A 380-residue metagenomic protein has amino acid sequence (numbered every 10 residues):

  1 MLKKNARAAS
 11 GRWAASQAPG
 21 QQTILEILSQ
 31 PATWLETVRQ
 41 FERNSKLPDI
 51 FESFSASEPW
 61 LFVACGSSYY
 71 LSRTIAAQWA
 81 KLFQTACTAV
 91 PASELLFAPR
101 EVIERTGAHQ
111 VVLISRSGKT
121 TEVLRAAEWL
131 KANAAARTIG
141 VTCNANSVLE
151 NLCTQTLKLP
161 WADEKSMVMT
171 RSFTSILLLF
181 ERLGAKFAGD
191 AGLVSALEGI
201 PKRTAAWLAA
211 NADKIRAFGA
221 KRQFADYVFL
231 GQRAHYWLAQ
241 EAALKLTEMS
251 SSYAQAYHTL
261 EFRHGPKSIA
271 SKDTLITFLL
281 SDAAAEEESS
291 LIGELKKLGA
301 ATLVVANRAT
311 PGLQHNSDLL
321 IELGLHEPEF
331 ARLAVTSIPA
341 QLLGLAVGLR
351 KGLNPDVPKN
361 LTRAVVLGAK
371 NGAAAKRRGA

Functional and structural regions predicted by a protein language model:
M1, E104, Q110, A206 (+1 more regions): Extended interaction regions within the primary functional domain
M1-I24, A32, E36, C153 (+2 more regions): Phosphate-moiety recognition in structured ligand-binding domains
N5-A6, W13, E58, H109 (+6 more regions): Generic signal for short, ordered secondary-structure residues within or immediately flanking folded domains
A8-A9, W60-F62, V111-L113, D226-F229 (+2 more regions): A short, structure-level motif marking secondary-structure boundaries and short turns
P19-E26, P31-S57, Q155-T277, A285 (+1 more regions): Active-site phosphate/pyrophosphate-binding segments
R43-N44, S55-K202, K267, L279-H326 (+1 more regions): Glycine-rich phosphate-binding loops that contact phosphosugars or nucleotide phosphates
G66-Y70, T170-T174, R233-W237, F330-I338: Short, conserved micro-motifs enriched in small and acidic residues
